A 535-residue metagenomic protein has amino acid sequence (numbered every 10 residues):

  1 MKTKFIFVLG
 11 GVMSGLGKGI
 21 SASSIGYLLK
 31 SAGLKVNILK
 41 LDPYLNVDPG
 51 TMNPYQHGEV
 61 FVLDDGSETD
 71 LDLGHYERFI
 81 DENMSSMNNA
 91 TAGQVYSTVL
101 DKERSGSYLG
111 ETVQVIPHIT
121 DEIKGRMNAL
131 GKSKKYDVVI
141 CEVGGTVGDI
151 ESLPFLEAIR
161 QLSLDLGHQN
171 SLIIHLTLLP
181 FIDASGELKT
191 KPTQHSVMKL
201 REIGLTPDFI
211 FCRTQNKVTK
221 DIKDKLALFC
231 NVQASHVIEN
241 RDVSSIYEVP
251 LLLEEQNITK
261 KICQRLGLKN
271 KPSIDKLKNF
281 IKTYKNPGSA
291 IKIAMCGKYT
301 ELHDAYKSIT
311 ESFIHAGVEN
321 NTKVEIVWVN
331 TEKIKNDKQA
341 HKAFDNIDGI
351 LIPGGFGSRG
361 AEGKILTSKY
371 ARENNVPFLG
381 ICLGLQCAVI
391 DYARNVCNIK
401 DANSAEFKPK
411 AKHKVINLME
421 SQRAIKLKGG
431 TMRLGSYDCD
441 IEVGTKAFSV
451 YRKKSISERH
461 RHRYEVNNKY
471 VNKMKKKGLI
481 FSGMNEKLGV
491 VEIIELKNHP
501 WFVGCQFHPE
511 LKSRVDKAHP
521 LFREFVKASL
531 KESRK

Functional and structural regions predicted by a protein language model:
M1-T322, E332-G349, G357, K364-Y370 (+3 more regions): Flexible phosphate-sensing "switch/lid" loops adjacent to ATP/NTP-binding sites across phosphate-transfer
F7, N37-K40, I140, I174-H175 (+12 more regions): Structured core elements
G19, S23-Y27, S31, A343-D438 (+3 more regions): Cysteine-nucleophile active-site neighborhood
Q56-D65, V243-E248, I352, E373-L379 (+3 more regions): Short beta-alpha connecting loops at secondary-structure transitions that line or flank enzyme active sites
M87, N320-E325, M484, K535: Flexible, glycine/charged-enriched surface loops at secondary-structure junctions
S235-R241, V327, M484-K487: Beta-strand->loop->alpha-helix junctions that form or flank phosphate-binding loops in nucleotide-handling enzymes
T283-P287, H341-K342, F407, K428-T431 (+2 more regions): Replace "in large, NTP-powered and nucleic-acid-processing enzymes" with "in large, NTP-powered factors and other
L434, D438, E442-K535: C-terminal and late-domain segments of enzyme folds
